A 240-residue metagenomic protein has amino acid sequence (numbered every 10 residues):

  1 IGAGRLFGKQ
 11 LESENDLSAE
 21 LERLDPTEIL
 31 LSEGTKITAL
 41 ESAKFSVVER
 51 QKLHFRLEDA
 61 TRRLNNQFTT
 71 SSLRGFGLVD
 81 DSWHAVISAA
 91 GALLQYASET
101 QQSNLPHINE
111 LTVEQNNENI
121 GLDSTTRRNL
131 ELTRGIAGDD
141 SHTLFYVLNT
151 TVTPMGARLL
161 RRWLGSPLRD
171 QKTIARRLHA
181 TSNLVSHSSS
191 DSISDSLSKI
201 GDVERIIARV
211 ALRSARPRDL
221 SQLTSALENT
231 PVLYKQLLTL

Functional and structural regions predicted by a protein language model:
I1-N183, D191, D195-S198, D202-A211 (+1 more regions): Charged catalytic and DNA/RNA-contacting regions of genome-maintenance and nucleic-acid-processing enzymes
